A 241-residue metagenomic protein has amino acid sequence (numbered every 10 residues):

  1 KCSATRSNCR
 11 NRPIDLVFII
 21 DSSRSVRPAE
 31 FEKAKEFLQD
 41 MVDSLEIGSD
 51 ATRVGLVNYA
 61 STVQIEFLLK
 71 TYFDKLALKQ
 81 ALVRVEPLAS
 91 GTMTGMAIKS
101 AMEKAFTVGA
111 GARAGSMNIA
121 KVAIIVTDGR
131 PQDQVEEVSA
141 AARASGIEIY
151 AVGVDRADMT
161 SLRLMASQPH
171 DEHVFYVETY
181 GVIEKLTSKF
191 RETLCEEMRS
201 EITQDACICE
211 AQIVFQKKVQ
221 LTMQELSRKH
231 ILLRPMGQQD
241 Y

Functional and structural regions predicted by a protein language model:
K1, A157-L226, I231: C-terminal helix of von Willebrand factor
K1-R12, T71-F73, E103-T107, A114-M117 (+1 more regions): Intrinsic disorder/low-complexity detector
K1-V17, S23-E30, T71, Q224 (+2 more regions): Acidic, polar low-complexity linker/tail segments
S3, P13-I14, R24-R53: …and closely analogous acidic/polar surface helices at protein-protein or active-site interfaces in A-domain-like
T5-C9, A29, D43-I47, V54-N58 (+4 more regions): Beta-strand elements of modular eukaryotic interaction domains
L16-I19, F31-M41, V54-Y59, I98 (+5 more regions): Short, structured motif recognition centered on aromatic/hydrophobic residues
D43-I47, D74, V83, P87 (+6 more regions): Sec-exported extracytoplasmic/periplasmic mature domains
T62-K121, R130-E137, V152-R163, Y176 (+1 more regions): Von Willebrand factor
